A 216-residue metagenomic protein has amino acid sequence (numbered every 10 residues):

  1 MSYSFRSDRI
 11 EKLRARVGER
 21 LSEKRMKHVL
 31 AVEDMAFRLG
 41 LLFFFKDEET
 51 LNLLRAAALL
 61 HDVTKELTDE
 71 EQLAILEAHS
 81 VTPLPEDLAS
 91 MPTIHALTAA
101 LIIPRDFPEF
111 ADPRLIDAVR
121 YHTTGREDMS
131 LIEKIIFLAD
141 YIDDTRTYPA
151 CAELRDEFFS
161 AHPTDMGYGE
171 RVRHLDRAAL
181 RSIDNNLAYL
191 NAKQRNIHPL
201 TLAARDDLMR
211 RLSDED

Functional and structural regions predicted by a protein language model:
S4-F5, R20-L30, D34-K46, L60-T64 (+3 more regions): Divalent metal-dependent phosphate-bond-processing catalytic cores, especially two-metal-ion Mg2+/Mn2+ enzymes that act
D8-H28, L73-S90: Active-site flanking loop/helix segments enriched in acidic
I10-R14, E33, F37, A100: An amphipathic alpha-helix signature
K27, R55, I94, T98 (+1 more regions): A generic structural signal for residues located within well-ordered alpha-helices of large catalytic or ligand-binding
E49-A89, A99, D117-T124: His-Asp-centered metal-binding catalytic motifs of divalent-metal-dependent phosphohydrolases/nucleases
I94-F110: Ordered, amphipathic secondary-structure segments that act as subunit-interaction surfaces in large macromolecular
